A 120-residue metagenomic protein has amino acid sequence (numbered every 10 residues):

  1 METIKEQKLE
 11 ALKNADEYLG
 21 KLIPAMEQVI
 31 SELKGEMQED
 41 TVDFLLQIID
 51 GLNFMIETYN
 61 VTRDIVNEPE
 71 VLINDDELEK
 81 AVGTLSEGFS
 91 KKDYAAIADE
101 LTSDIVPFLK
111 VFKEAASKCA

Functional and structural regions predicted by a protein language model:
M1-A120: C-terminal-biased regions
